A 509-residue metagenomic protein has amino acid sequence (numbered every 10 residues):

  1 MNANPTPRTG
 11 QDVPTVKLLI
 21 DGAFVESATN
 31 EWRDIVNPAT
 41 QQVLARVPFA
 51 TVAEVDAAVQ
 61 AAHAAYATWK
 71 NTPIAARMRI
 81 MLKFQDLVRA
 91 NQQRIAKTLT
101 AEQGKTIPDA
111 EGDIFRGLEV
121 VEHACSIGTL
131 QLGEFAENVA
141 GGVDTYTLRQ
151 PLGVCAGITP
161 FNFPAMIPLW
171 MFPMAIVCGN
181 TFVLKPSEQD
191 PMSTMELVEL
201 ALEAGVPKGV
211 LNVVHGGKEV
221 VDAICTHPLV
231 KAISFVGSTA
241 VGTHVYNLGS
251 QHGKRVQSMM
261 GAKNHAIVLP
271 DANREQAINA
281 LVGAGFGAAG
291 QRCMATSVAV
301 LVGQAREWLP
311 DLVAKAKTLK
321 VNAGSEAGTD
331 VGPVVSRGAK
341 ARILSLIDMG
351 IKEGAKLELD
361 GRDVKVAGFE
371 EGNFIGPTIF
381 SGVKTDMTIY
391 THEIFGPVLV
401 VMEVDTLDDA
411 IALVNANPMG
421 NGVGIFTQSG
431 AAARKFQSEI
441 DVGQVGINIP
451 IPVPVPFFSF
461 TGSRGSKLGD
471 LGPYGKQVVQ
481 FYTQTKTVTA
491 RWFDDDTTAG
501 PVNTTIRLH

Functional and structural regions predicted by a protein language model:
M1-A39: Hydrophobic face of amphipathic alpha-helices that form TPR/SEL1-like repeat modules and related alpha-solenoid
Q41, R77, L99, V121 (+9 more regions): Residue-level signal for inorganic ion chemistry
Q42-A45, V206, V230, I267 (+3 more regions): Conserved C-terminal structural/oligomerization subdomain of aldehyde/semialdehyde dehydrogenase
Q42-Q131, G142: Glycine-rich loop-to-alpha-helix module at the N-terminal edge of alpha/beta enzyme cores
L44-A50, A65-N71, G157, A266-L269 (+5 more regions): Short, well-ordered beta-strand elements within core beta-sheets of diverse protein domains
Y66, K70, Q85-Q92, A96 (+17 more regions): Structural signal for hydrophobic packing residues in well-ordered secondary-structure cores of soluble enzyme domains
G133-Q276, V404: Rossmann-like NAD(P) dinucleotide-binding subdomain of oxidoreductase/dehydrogenase enzymes
A240-K384, L407-D408, I447, T497-T498 (+1 more regions): ALDH superfamily catalytic-core signature
